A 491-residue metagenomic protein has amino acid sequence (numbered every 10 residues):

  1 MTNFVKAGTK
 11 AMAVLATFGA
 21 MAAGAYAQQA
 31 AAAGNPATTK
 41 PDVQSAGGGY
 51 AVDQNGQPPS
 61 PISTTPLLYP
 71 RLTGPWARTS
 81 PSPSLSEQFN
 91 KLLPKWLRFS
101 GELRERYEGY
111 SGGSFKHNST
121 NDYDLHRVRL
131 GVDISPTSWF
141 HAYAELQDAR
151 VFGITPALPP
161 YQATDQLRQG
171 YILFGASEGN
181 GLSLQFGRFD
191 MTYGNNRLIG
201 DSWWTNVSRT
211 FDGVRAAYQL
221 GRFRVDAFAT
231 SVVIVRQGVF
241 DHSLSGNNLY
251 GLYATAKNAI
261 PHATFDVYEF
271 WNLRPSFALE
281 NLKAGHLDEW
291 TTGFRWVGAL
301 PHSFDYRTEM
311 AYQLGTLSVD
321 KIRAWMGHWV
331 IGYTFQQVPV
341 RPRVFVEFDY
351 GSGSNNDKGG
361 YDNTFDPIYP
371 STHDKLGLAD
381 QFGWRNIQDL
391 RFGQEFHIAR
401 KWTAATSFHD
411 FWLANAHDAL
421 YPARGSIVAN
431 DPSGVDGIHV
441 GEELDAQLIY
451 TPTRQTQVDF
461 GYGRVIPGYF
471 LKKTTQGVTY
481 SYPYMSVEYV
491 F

Functional and structural regions predicted by a protein language model:
T2-T120, T137, E145, P159-P160 (+2 more regions): N-terminal periplasmic/intermembrane-space "pro-region" immediately following the signal or transit peptide
D53-S63, P75-A77, E280-L282, Q313 (+1 more regions): Extracellular/periplasmic loop regions
T73, E108-H126, I134-N180, Y193-D201 (+5 more regions): Surface-exposed loop and membrane-interface regions of Gram-negative outer-membrane beta-barrel proteins
S84-F89, R129-G131, Y171-F174, R215-A217 (+7 more regions): Outer-membrane beta-barrel architecture
E105-S111, L146-F152, R188-T192, L220-R222 (+7 more regions): Transmembrane beta-strands of outer-membrane beta-barrel pores
W139, E178-L184, S202-K358, H417 (+2 more regions): Signature for the C-terminal beta-barrel architecture of outer-membrane proteins
F392, T406, G441-T451, T456-G461 (+1 more regions): Conserved C-terminal beta-signal and adjacent last beta-strands/turns of outer-membrane beta-barrel proteins
T453-S486, V490-F491: Predominantly the C-terminal beta-signal and adjacent terminal strand-loop region of outer-membrane beta-barrel
